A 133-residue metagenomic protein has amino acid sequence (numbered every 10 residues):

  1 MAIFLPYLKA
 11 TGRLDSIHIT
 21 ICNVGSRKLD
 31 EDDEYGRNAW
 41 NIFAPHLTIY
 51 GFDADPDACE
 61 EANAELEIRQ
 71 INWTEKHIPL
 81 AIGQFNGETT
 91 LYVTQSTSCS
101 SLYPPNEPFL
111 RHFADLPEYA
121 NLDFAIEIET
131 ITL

Functional and structural regions predicted by a protein language model:
M1-L133: Phosphate/nucleotide-binding beta-alpha loop and adjacent structural elements of enzyme active sites
